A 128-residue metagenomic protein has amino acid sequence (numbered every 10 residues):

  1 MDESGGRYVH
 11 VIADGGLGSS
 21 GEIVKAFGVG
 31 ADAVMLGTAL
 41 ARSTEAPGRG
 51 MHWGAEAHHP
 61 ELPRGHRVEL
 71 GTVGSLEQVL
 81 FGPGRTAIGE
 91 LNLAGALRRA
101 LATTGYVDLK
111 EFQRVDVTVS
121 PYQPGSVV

Functional and structural regions predicted by a protein language model:
M1-A13, G18-V128: Alpha/beta catalytic cores of nucleotide-metabolism and tRNA/nucleoside-modifying enzymes
